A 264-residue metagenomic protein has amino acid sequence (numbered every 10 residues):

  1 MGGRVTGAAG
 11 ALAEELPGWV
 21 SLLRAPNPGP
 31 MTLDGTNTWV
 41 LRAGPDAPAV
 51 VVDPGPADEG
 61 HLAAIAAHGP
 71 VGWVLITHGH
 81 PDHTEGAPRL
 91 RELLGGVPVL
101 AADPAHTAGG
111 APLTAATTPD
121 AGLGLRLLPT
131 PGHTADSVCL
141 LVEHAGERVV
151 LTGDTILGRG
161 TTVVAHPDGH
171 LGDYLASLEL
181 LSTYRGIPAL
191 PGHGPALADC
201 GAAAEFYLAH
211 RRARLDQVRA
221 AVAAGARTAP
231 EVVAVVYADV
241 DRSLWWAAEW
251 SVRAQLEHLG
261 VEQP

Functional and structural regions predicted by a protein language model:
M1-T6, W19, A108-G109, H133: Glycine/proline-rich low-complexity segments that form flexible loops, beta-turns, and polyproline
T6-H68, C139-G153, G158: Conserved beta-strand hairpin/beta-sheet module of binuclear metal-dependent hydrolase folds, prominently
N27-G35, P54-R126, E143, E147-R148: Active-site HxH/HxHxD metal-binding segment of metal-dependent hydrolases
D46-V51, P56-D58, A121-P129, T134-A220: Metallo-beta-lactamase
T77-H83, H133, H193, Q255: Histidine-centered divalent metal-coordination motifs
A220-P264: C-terminal regulatory/interaction regions
